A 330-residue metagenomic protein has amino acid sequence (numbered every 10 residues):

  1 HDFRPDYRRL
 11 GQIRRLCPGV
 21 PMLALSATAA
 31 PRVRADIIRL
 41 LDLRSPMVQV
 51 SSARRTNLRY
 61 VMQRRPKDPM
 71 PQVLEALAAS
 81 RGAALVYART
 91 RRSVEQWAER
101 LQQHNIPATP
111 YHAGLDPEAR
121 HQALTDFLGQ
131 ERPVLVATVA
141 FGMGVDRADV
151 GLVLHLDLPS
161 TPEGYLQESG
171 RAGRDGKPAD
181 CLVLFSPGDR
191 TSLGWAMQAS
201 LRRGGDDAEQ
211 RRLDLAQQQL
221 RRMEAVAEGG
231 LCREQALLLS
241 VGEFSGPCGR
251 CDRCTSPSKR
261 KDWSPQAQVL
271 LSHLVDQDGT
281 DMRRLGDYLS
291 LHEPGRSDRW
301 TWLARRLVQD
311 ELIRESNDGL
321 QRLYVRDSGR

Functional and structural regions predicted by a protein language model:
H1-D207, Q218, G242-G246, R253: Helicase motor core with emphasis on the C-terminal RecA-like subdomain
R132, A148-V150, L154, L158-Q167 (+1 more regions): C-terminal accessory region of SF2 helicases/translocases
R330: Basic, alpha-helical nucleic-acid-binding regions used in initiation and control of genome expression
